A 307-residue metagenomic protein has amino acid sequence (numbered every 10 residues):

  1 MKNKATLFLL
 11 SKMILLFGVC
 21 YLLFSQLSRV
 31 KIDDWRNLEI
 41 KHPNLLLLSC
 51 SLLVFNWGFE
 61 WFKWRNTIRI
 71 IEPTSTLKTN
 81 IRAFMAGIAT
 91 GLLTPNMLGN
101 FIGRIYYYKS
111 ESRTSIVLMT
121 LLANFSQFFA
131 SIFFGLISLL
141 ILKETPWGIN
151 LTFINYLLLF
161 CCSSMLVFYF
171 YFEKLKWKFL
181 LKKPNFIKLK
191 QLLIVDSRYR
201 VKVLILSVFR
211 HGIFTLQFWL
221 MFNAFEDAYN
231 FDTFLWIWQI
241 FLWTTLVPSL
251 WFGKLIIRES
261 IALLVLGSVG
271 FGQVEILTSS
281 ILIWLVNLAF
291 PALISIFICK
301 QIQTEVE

Functional and structural regions predicted by a protein language model:
M1-F84, I141-S249, T278, V286-E307: Predominantly cytoplasmic-facing regulatory/coupling regions of multi-pass membrane proteins
L77-N80, M97, E111-F125, F271-L282: Membrane-interface alpha-helices at helix entry/exit sites of multi-pass transporters
I81-Y107: Extended non-transmembrane interhelical loops and adjacent amphipathic helices of multipass membrane proteins
A89-T94, V117-L136, I281-L293: Membrane-embedded alpha-helical segments of transport systems, primarily multispan ion/solute transporters
T90-T94, Q239-E259: Transmembrane alpha-helix interface/packing and boundary motifs in multi-pass membrane proteins, characterized by
Y106-S112, E259-E275: Interfacial segments of multi-pass membrane proteins
K109-C161: Hydrophobic alpha-helical segments and helix pairs
